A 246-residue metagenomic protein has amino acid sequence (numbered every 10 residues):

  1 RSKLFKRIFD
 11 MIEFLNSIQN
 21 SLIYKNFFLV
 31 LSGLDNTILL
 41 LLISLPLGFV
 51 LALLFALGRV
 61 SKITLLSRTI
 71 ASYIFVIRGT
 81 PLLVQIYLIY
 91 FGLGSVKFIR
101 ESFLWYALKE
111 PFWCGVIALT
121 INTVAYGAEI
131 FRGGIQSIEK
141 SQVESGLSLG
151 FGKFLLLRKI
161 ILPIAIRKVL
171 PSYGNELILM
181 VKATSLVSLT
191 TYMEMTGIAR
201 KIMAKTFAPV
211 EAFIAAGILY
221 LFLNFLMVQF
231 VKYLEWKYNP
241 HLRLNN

Functional and structural regions predicted by a protein language model:
S2-R7: Extreme N-terminal basic, low-complexity initiation segments that serve as generic localization/processing leaders
I8-N246: Transmembrane alpha-helices and adjacent helix-loop boundaries
